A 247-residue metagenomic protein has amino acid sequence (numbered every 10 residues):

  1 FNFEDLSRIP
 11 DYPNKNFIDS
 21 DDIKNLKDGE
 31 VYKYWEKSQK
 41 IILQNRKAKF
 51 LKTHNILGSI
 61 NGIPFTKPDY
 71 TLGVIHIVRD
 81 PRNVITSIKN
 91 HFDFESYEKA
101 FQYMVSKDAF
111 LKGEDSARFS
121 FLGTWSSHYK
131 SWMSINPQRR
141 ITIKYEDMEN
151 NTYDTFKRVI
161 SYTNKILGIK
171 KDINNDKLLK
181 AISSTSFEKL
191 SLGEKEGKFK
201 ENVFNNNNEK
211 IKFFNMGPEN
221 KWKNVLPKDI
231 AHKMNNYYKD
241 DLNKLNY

Functional and structural regions predicted by a protein language model:
F1, T142-I169, A181, K189-L190: PAPS/PAP-binding and catalytic site of the sulfotransferase fold
F1-I143, I169, N208-Y247: PAPS-dependent sulfotransferase catalytic domain
I56, D80, E146-M148, S184-F187: Short, solvent-exposed coil/turn elements at secondary-structure transition points
R82-I85, Y153-I160, N175-L179, A231-N235: An amphipathic alpha-helix signature
K89-D93, N164, S186: A generic structural signal for secondary-structure junctions that act as hinges or helix/strand caps at the edges
Y153-K157, E201-F214: Short, compositionally biased low-complexity segments
D172-S186: Polar, surface-exposed loop/tail segments that function as active-site lids or cofactor/substrate-recognition elements
I182-E209: Short acidic/His-enriched helical or mixed secondary-structure segments at domain edges of catalytic enzymes and some
